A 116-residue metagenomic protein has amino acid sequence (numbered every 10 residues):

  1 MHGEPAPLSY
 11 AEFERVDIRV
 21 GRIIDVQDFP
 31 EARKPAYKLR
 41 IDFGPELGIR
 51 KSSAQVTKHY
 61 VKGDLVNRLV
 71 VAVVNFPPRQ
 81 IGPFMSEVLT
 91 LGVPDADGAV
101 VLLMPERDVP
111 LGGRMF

Functional and structural regions predicted by a protein language model:
M1-F116: Phosphate-backbone binding interfaces of nucleic-acid-interacting proteins
